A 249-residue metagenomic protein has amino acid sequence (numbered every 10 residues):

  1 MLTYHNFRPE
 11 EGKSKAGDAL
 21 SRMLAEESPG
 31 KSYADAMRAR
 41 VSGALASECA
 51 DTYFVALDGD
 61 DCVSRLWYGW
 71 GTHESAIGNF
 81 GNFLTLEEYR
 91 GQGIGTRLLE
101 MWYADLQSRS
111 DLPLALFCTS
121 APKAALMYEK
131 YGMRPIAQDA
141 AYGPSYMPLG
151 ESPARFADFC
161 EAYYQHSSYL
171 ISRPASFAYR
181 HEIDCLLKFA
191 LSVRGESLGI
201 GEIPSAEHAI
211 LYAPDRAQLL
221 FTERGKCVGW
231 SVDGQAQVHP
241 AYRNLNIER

Functional and structural regions predicted by a protein language model:
M1-S42, V55-D58, A154-P204: Short amphipathic alpha-helix that is part of the acyltransferase structural core
G43-C49, A209-P214: Short loop/turn motifs at secondary-structure junctions and domain boundaries
V55, D61-W70, I77-L84, Q218-Q237: Conserved beta-strand in the GNAT
T85, G91-A104, K130, N244-R249: Conserved acetyl-CoA-binding loop-helix of GNAT-fold acetyltransferases
L86, R90, T119, H239: Residue-level recognition of the GNAT/N-acetyltransferase active site
L106-S120, R249: Conserved GNAT acetyl-CoA-binding A-motif
A115-A125, Y142-P144: Conserved beta-strand-loop-alpha-helix junction that forms the acyl-donor binding cleft
E129-Q138: Conserved acetyl-CoA-binding loop of GNAT-fold acetyltransferases
